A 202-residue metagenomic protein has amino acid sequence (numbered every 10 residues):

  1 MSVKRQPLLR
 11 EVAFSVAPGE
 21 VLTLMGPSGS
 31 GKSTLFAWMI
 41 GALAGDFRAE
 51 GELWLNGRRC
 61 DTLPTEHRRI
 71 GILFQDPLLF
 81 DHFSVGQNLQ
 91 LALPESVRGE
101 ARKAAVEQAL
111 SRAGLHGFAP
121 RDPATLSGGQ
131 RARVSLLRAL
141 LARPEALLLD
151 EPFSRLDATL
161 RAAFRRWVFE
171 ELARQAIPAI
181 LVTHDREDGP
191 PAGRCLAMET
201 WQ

Functional and structural regions predicted by a protein language model:
A44, P64, F83-K103, R112: ABC-type ATPase nucleotide-binding domains, specifically the catalytic core motifs of the NBD
R58-F74, E95: ABC ATPase NBD coupling module
E100-F118, F169-E170: Conserved ABC ATPase "signature" region
D122-L126, Q130: Conserved ABC ATPase signature
L136: Hydrophobic anchor residue at the start of the ABC signature
L141-E145: A short, proline-enriched helix->beta-strand linker immediately N-terminal to the Walker B motif in ABC-type P-loop
L147-E151: Catalytic Walker B motif of ABC-type/P-loop ATPase nucleotide-binding domains
